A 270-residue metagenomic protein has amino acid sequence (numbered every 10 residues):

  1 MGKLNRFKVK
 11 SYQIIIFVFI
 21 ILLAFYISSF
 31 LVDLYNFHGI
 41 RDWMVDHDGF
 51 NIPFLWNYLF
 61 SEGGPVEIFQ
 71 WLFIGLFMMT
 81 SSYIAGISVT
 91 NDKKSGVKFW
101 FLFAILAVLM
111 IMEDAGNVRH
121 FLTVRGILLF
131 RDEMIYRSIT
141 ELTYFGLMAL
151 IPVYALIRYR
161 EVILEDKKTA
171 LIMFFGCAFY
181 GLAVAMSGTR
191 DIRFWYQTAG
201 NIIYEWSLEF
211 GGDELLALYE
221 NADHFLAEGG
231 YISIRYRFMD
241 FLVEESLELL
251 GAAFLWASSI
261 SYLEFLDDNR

Functional and structural regions predicted by a protein language model:
G2-I111, G116-R270: Polytopic alpha-helical membrane-helix bundles and their juxtamembrane interface segments in multi-pass membrane
